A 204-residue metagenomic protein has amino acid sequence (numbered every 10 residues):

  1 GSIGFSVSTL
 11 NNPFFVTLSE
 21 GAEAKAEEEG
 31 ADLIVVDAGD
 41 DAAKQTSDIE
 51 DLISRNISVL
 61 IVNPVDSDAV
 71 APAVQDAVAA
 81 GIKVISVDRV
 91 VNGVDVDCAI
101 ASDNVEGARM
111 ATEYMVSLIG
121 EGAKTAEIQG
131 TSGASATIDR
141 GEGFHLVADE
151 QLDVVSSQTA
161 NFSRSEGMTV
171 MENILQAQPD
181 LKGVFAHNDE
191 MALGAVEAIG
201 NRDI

Functional and structural regions predicted by a protein language model:
G1-I204: A residue-level marker of the well-folded mature domains of exported/periplasmic proteins
